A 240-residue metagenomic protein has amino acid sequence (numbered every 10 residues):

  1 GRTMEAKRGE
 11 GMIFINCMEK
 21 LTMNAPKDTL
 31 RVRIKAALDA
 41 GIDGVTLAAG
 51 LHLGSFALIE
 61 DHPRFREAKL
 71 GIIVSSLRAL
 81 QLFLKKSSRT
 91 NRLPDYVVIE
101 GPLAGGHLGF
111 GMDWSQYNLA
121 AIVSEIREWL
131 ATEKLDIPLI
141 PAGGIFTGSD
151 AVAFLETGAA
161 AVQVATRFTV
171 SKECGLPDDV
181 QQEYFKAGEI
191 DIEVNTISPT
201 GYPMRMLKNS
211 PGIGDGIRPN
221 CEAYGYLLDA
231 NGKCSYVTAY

Functional and structural regions predicted by a protein language model:
G1-E133: Active-site entrance/lid segments in N-terminal catalytic domains of soluble metabolic enzymes
A104-N118, V123, R127-P138, F146-Y240: Conserved active-site-proximal phosphate/metal-binding subdomains
